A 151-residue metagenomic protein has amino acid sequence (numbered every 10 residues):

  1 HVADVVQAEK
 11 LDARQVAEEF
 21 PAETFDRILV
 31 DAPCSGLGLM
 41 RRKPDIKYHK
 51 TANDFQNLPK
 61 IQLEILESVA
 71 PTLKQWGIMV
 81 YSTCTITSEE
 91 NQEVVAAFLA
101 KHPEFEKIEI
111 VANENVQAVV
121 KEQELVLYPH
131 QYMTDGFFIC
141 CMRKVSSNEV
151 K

Functional and structural regions predicted by a protein language model:
H1-K151: S-adenosylmethionine
